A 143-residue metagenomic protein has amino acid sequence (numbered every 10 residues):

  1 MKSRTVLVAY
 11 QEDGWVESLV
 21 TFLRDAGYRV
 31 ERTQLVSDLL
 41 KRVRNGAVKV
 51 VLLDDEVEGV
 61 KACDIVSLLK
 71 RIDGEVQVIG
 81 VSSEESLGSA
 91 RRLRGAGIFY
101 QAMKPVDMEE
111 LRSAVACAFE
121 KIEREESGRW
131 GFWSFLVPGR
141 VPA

Functional and structural regions predicted by a protein language model:
D13-R32: Two-component/phosphorelay signaling modules centered on CheY-like receiver
R32-V50: Acidic, metal-coordinating helix/loop segments flanking the phosphotransfer/catalytic sites of two-component signaling
R44-G46, L68-E75, A96: Conserved phosphotransfer cores of two-component systems
K49-L69, S86: Conserved phosphotransfer microenvironments
D64, E84-Q101: Alpha4 helix (beta4-alpha4-beta5 surface) of REC/receiver domains from two-component response regulators
V106-V115, S127: C-terminal output helix
E120-A143: CheY-like receiver
